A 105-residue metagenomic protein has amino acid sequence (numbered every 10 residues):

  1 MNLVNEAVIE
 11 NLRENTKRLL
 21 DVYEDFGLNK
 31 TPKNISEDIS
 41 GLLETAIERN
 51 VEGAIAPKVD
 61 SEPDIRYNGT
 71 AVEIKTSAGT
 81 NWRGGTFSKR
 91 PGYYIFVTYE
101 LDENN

Functional and structural regions predicted by a protein language model:
M1-G41: Interdomain/boundary linker segments immediately adjacent to catalytic/signaling cores
N5-N11, I47, V97-N105: Short, Φ-rich (hydrophobic/aromatic) sequence segments
G27-N29, D60, N105: N-terminal, helix-rich and Lys/Arg-enriched segments in bacterial and organellar proteins
L42-N50: Amphipathic alpha-helical segments that form well-ordered structural scaffolds and often line/cohere around active
N50-P63: Short, well-structured beta-strand/strand-turn elements
S61, N68, R90: Residues that flank catalytic or metal-binding motifs in active/ligand-binding sites
I65-T76: Conserved catalytic cores of phosphodiester-cleaving nucleases, focusing on short active-site segments
T76-N105: Catalytic cores of nucleic-acid endonucleases
